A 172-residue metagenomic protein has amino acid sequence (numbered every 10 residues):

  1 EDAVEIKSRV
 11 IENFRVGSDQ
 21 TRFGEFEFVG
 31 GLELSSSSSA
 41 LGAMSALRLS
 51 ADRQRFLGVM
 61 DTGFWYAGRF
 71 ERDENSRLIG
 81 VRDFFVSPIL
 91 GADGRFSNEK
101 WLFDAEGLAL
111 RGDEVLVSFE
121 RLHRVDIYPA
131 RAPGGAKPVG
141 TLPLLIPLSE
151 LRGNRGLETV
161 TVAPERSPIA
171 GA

Functional and structural regions predicted by a protein language model:
E1-A172: Sequence/structural signature of beta-propeller domains
